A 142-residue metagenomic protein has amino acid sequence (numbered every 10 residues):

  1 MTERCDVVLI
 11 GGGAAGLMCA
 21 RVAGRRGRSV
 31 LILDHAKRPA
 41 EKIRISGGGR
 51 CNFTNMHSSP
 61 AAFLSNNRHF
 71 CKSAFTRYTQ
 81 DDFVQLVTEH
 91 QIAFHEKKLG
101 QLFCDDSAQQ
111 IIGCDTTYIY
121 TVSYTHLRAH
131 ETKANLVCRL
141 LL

Functional and structural regions predicted by a protein language model:
T2-R4: Short helix-loop-beta connector
V7-L31: N-terminal Rossmann-like FAD-binding beta1-loop-alpha1 element of flavoenzymes
R25-R44: Glycine-rich FAD pyrophosphate-binding loop
G47-N52, G113: Short, hinge-like loop/turn segments at secondary-structure boundaries
R50-H95: Glycine-rich active-site loop/strand segments that organize a redox cofactor
K72-Y78, K98-T116: Short beta-strand to alpha-helix junction loop
T125-T132: Conserved small/polar residues in nucleotide/adenosyl-binding loops
L136-L142: Hydrophobic alpha-helical segments, chiefly the membrane-spanning helices and signal/signal-anchor peptides
